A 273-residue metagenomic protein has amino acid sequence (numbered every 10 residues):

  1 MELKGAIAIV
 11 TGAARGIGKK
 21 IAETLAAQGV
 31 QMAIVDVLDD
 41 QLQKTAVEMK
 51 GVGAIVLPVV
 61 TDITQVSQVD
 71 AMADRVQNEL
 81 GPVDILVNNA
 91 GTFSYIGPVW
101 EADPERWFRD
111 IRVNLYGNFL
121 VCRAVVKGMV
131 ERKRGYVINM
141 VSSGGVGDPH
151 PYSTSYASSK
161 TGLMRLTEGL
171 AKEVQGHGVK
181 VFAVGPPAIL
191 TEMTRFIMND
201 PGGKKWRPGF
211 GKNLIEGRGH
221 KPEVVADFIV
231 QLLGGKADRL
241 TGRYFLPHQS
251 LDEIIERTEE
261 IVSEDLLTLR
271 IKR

Functional and structural regions predicted by a protein language model:
E2-M32: Canonical Rossmann dinucleotide-binding motif of NAD(H)/NADP(H)-dependent dehydrogenases/reductases, specifically
D39-D40, V60-A71, P104: The beta1-alpha1 cofactor-binding region of Rossmann-like NAD(H)/NADP(H)-dependent oxidoreductases
D70, F93-F108, P151-S155: Conserved mid-core segment of classical short-chain dehydrogenase/reductases
W100-F119, R134, I138, L163: Catalytic Tyr-X3-Lys loop
G117-C122, Y136, V146-G147, L163 (+2 more regions): Conserved internal alpha-helix within the Rossmann fold of NAD(P)-dependent oxidoreductases
C122-R123, E168: A short, exposed helix-loop element centered on a Lys and neighboring polar residues
I138-G162, T167-E168, K172-G176, P187-I189: Catalytic loop of short-chain dehydrogenase/reductase
A183, K204-R273: C-terminal helical subdomain
